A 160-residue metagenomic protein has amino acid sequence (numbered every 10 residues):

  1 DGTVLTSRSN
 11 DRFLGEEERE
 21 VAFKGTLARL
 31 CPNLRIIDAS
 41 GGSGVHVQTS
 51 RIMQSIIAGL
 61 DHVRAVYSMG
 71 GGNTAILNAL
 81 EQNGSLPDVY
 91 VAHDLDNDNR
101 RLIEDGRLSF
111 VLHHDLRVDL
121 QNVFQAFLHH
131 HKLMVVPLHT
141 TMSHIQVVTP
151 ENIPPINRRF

Functional and structural regions predicted by a protein language model:
D1-G2, T49-S50, N99, D115-K132: Hydrophobic alpha-helical segments within soluble ligand-binding/sensing domains
G2-R12: Short beta-strand segments enriched in small/hydrophobic residues
L5-S7, Y67-S68, V148: Short hydrophobic segments within beta-strands
D11, L27, V118-F160: Hinge/cleft segment of the Venus flytrap/periplasmic-binding protein
L14-L34, Q48, I52, A75-I76 (+1 more regions): Short, solvent-exposed amphipathic alpha-helices that sit in or adjacent to ligand/effector-binding or catalytic
F23, I37-D98: Hydrophobic alpha-helical
D96-E104, L108: Flexible loop/hinge segments that line or gate small-molecule binding clefts
D105-R117: Short beta-strand elements at the ligand-binding edges of bilobed clamshell
